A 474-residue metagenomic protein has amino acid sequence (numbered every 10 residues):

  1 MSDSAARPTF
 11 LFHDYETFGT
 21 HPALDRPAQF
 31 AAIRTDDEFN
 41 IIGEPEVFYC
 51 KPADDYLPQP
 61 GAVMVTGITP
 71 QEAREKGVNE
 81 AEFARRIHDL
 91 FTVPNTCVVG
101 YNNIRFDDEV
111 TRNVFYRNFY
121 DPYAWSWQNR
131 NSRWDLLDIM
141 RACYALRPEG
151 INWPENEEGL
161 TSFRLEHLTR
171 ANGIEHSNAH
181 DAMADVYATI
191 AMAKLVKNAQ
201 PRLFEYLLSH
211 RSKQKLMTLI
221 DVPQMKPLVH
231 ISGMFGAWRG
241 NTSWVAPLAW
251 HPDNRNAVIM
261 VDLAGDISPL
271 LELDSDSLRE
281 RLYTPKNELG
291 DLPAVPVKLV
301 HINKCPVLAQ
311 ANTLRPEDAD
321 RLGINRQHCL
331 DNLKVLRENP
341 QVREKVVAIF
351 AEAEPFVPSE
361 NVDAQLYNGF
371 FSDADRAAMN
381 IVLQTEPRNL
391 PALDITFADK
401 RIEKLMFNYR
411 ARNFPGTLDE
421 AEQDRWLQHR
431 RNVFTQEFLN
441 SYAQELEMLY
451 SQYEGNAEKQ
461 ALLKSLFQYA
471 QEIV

Functional and structural regions predicted by a protein language model:
M1-N40: Entry/capping segment at the start of metal-dependent catalytic domains with acidic active-site entry clusters
E16-T20, V47, R86-I87, W244-P247: Short secondary-structure capping/turn segments at boundaries of alpha-helices and beta-strands
F18-T20, A73, A179: Short strand->helix junction
D25-A28, R34-T35, N40-I68, D89-P201 (+4 more regions): Metal-dependent phosphoesterase core characteristic of DEDDh/y 3'-5' exonuclease domains
T66-F83, L90: Metal-dependent phosphoesterase signature
N198, S209-L289: Acidic catalytic cores of enzymes that act on phosphate-bearing nucleotides/polynucleotides
P252-H429: Long, charge-rich C-terminal accessory regions
E422-V474: C-terminal non-catalytic accessory extensions
